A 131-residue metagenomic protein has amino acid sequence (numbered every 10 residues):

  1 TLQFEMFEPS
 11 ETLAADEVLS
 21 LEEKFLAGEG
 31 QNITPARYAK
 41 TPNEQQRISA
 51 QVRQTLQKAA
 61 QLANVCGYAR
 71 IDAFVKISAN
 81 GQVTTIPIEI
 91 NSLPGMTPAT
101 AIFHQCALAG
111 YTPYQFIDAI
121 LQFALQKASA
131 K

Functional and structural regions predicted by a protein language model:
T1-E23, A59, I71, T85-N91 (+1 more regions): Beta-strand scaffold of nucleotide-dependent catalytic cores
E5, A14-E17, I48, V52 (+1 more regions): Alpha-helical structural motif
E8, P35-A36, K40-P42, P94 (+1 more regions): Proline-rich low-complexity regions
L13-E22, T34-Y38, Y114-A119: Short, surface-exposed, polar/charged, turn-prone segments marking secondary-structure boundaries
A15, A27, L62, F123-A130: A structural signal for alpha-helix termini and helix-coil/disorder junctions
V18, K24-L26, G30, N43 (+3 more regions): Short capping/connector residues at structural and topological boundaries
F25-N80: A long amphipathic alpha-helix within ATP-dependent nucleotide-binding catalytic cores
Q46-R47, C66, A79-K131: C-terminal active-site "lid" helix and adjoining low-complexity regulatory extension at the edge of ATP-using catalytic
